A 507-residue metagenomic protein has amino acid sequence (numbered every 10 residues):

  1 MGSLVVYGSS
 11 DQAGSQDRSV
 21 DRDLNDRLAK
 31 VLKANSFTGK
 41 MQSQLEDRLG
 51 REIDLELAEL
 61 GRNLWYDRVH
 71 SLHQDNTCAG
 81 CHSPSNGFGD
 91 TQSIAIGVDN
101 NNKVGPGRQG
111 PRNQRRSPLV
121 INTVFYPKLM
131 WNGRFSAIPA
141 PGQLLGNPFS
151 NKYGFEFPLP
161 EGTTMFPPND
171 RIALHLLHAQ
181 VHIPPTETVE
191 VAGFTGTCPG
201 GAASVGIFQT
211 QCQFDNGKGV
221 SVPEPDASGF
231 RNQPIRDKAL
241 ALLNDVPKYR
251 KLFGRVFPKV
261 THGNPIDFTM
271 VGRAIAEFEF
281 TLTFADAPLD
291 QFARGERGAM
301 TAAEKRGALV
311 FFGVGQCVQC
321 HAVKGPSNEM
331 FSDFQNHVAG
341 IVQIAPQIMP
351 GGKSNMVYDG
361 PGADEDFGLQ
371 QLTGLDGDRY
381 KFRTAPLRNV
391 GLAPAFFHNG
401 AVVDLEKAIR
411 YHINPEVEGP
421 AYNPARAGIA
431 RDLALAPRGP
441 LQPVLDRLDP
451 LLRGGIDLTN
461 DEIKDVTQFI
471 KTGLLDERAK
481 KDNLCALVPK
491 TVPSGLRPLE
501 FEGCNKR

Functional and structural regions predicted by a protein language model:
L4-R507: Periplasmic c-type cytochrome electron-transfer domains
